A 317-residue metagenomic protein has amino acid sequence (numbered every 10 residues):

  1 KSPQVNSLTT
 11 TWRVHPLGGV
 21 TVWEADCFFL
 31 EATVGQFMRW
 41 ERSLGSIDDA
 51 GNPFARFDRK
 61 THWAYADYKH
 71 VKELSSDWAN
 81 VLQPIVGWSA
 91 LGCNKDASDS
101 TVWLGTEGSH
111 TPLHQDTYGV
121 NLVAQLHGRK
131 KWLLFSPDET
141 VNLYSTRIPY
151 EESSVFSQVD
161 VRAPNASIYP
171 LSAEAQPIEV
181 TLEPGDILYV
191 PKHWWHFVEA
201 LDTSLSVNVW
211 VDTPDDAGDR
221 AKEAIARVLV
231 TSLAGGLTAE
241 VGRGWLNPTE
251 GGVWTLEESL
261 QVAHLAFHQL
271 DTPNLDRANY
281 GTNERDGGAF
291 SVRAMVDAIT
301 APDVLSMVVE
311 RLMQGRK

Functional and structural regions predicted by a protein language model:
K1-I187, W195-K317: N-terminal accessory scaffold of Fe(II)-dependent oxygenases
